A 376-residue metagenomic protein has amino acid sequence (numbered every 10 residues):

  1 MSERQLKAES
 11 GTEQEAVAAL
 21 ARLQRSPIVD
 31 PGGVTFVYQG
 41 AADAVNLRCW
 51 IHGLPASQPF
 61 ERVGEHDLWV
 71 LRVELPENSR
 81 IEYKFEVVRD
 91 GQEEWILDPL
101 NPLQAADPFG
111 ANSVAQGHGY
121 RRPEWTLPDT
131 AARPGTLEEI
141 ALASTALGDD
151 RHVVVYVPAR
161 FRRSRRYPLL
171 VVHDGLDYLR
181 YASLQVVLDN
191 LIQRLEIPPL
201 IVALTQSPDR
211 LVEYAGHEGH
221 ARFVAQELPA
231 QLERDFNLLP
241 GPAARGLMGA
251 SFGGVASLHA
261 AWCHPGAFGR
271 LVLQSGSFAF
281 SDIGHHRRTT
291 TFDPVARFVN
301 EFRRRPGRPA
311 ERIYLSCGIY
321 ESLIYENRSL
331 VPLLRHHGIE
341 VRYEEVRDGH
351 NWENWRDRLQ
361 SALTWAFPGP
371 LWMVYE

Functional and structural regions predicted by a protein language model:
M1-A56, V63-E376: Non-catalytic cap/lid and distal C-terminal segments of serine-dependent acyl enzymes
